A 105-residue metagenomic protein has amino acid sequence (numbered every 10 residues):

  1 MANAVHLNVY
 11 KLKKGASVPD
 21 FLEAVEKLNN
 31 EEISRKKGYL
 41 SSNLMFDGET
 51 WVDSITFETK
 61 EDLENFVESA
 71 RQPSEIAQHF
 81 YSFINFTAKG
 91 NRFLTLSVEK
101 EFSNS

Functional and structural regions predicted by a protein language model:
M1-A4, M45-D47: Short, flexible turn/loop "capping" segments at secondary-structure junctions
N3-K11, V52: Active-site-flanking beta-strand signature of metal-NTP-handling nucleotidyl enzymes and homologous cyclase-like
K11-A24: Short, surface-exposed ligand-recognition loops at beta-strand->loop->(often short) alpha-helix junctions that present
L12-K14, F57-T59, S97-K100: Non-catalytic surface loops within mature trypsin-like serine protease
A24-K27, S69: Residues within well-ordered alpha-helical secondary structure of globular protein domains
L28-V52: Short, glycine- and small/hydrophobic-rich beta-strand elements in well-ordered beta-sheets
E32-L40, T56-F93: An amphipathic, aromatic/His-enriched active-site/gating alpha helix that lines ligand/cofactor pockets
R92-S105: Short, low-order "capping/linker" segments at domain edges
